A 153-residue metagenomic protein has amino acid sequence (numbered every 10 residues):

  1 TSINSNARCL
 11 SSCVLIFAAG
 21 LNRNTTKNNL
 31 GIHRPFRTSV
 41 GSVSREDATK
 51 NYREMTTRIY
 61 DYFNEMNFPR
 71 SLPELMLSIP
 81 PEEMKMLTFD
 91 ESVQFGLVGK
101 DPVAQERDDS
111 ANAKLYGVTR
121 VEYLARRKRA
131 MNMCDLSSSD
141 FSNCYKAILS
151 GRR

Functional and structural regions predicted by a protein language model:
T1, G20-L21, R34, F63-N67 (+5 more regions): Sec/Tat-exported extracytoplasmic proteins
T1-S39: Glycine-rich beta-to-alpha active-site loop
S5, C9, R129-A130, D140: Secretory pathway export signals and precursors
L10, M133-L136, N143-A147: Sequence contexts marking disulfide-bonded cysteines in secreted/extracellular proteins
S11, R107-A111, R153: Secondary-structure junction/capping motif
S39-V121, A125, R129, M133: Charged, glycine-interspersed solvent-exposed loop segments at helix/strand-loop junctions that cap or gate access
R127-K128, S142-I148, R153: N-terminal targeting segments with Sec-dependent signals, encompassing both cleavable signal peptides and non-cleavable
